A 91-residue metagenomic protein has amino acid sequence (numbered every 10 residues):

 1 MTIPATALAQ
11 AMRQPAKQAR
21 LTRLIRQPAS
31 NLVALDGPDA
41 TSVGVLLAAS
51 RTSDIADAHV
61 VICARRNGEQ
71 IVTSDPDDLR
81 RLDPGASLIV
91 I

Functional and structural regions predicted by a protein language model:
M1-Q70, R80-I91: PIN-domain endoribonuclease scaffold, especially VapC-family toxins
S74: Conserved acidic donor-binding loop of glycosyltransferase catalytic domains
D77: Flexible glycine-rich beta->alpha loop in the catalytic core of nucleotide-sugar glycosyltransferases
